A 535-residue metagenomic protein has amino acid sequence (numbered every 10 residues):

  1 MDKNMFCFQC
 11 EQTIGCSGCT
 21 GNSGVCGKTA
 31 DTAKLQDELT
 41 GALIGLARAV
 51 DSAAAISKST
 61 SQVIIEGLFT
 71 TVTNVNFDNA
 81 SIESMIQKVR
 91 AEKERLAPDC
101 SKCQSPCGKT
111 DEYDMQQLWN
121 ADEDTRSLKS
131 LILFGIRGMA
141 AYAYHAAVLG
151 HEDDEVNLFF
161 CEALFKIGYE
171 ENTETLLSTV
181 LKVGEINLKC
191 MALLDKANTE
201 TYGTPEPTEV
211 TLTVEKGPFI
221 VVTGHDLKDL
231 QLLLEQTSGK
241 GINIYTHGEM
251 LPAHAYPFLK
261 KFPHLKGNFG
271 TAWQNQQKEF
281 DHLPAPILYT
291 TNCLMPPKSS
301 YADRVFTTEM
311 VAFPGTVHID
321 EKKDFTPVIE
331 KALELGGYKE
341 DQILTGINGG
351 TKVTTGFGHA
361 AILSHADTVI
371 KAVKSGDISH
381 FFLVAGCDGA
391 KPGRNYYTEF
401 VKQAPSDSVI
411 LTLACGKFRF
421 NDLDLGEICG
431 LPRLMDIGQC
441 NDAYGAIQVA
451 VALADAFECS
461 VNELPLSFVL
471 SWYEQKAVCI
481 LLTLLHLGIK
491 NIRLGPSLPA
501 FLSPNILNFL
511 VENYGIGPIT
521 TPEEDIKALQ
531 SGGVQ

Functional and structural regions predicted by a protein language model:
D2-T204, T208-G217, V221, G241 (+2 more regions): Long, compositionally biased, glycine/small-hydrophobic-enriched stretches that function as flexible linkers, tethers
D2-T32, Q36-D37, G41-G45, K182-Q535: Anaerobic metallocofactor- and corrinoid-dependent redox/one-carbon enzyme cores, especially those from methanogenesis
